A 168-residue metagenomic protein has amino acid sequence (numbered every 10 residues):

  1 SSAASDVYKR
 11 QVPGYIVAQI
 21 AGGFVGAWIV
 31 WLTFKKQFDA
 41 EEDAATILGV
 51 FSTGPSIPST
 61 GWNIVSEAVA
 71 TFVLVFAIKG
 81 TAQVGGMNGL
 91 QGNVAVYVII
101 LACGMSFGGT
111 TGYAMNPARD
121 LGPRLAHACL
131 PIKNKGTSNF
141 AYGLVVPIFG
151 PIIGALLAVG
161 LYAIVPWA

Functional and structural regions predicted by a protein language model:
S1-A168: Membrane-interface helix-loop junctions and terminal tails of multi-pass membrane proteins
